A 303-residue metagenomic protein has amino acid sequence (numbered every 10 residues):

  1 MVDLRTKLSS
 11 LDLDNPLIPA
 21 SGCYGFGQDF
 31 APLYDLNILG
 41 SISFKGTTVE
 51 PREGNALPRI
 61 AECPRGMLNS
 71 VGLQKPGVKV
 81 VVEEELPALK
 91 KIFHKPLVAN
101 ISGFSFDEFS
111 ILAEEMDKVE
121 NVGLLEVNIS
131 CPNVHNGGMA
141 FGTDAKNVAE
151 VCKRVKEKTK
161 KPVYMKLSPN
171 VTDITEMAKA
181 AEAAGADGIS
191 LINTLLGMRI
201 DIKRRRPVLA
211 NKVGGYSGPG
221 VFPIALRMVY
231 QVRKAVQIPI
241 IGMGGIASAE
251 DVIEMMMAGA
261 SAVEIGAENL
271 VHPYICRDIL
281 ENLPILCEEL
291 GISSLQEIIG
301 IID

Functional and structural regions predicted by a protein language model:
M1-L97, S102-F104, I279: N-terminal capping/small domains of soluble enzymes
P19, I42, V81, A99 (+6 more regions): Conserved, mostly hydrophobic/aromatic
C23-Y24, N100-G103, L167-D173, I238-E250: Glycine-rich beta-to-alpha transition loops that act as phosphate-gripper elements at the mouths of alpha/beta enzyme
Q28-L33, F109-V119, V171-A184, V229 (+2 more regions): Catalytic cores of alpha/beta
S43-V49, L124, I129-C131, G188-M198 (+2 more regions): Glycine-rich phosphate-binding active-site loops on the catalytic face of alpha/beta enzymes
M67-L68, P132-K146, M177-K234, I238: Glycine/Thr-rich beta-alpha phosphate-binding loop at enzyme active sites
K90, I101-T159, L167, T175-I192 (+1 more regions): Conserved alpha/beta-domain cores
Y216-Q237, I241, A247-D303: Alpha/beta catalytic cores of nucleotide-metabolism and tRNA/nucleoside-modifying enzymes
